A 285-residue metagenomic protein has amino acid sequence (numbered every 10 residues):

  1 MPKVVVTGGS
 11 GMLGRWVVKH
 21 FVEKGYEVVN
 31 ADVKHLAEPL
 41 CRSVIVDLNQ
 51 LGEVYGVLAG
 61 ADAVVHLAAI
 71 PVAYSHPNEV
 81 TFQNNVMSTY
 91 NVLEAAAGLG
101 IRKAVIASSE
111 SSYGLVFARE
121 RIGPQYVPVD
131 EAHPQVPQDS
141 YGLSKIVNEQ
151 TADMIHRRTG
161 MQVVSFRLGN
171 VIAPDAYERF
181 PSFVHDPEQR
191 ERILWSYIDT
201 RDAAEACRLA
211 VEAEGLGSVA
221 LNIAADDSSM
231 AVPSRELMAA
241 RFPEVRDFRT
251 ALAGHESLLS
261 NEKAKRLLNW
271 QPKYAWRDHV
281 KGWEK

Functional and structural regions predicted by a protein language model:
V4-K24: N-terminal Rossmann NAD(P)H-binding glycine-rich loop of SDR-like oxidoreductase domains
A37, V46-N84: NAD(P)H-binding glycine-rich loop region in Rossmannoid oxidoreductase-like domains and their noncatalytic homologs
V64, H76-V105: NAD(P)-cofactor binding segment of oxidoreductase domains
Q83, R119-T159, R190: Catalytic helix-loop patch of NAD(P)-dependent Rossmann-fold dehydrogenases
N91-Q138: Conserved Rossmann-fold NAD(P)-dependent oxidoreductase catalytic core, especially the SDR/UDP-sugar
E131-Q138, S165-I198: A conserved pocket-lining segment of Rossmann-fold NAD(P)-dependent short-chain dehydrogenase/reductase
R158-Q162, A173-H185, L209-A220: Glycine/proline-rich active-site loop of Rossmann-fold NAD(P)-dependent oxidoreductases
R201-K285: C-terminal substrate-binding subdomain of Rossmann-fold SDR/epimerase-dehydratase oxidoreductases
